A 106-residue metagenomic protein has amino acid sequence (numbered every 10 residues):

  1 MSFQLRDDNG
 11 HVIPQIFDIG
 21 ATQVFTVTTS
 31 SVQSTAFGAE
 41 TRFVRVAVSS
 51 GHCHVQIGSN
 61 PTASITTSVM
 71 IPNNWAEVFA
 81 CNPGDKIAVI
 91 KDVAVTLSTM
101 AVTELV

Functional and structural regions predicted by a protein language model:
M1-A21, F25, D92-V106: C-terminal interaction-tip segments
I16-E40: Surface-exposed ligand/attachment interfaces on beta-rich extracellular proteins
V27-Q33, I65-P83: Short, solvent-exposed S/T- and G/P-enriched segments that are highly enriched in secreted/extracellular and lumenal
A36-G51: Generic amphipathic, hydrophobic interface segment in small proteins and small subunits
R42-V44, A80-L97: Noncatalytic modules at the cell exterior or secretory-pathway interfaces, chiefly beta-strand-rich lectin/adhesion
A47-I65: Short, surface-exposed beta-strand/strand-loop-strand elements in extracellular ectodomains
Q56, A88, T103: Residues in well-ordered beta-strands of folded domains
